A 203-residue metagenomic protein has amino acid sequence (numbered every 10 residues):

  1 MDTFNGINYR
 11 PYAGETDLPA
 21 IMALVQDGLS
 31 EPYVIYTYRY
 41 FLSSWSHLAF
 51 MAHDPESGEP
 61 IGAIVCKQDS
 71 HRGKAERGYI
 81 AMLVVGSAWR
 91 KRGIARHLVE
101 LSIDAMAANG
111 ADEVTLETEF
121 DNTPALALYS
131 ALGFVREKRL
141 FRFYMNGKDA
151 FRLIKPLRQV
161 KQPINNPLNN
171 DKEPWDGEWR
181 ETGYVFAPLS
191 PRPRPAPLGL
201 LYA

Functional and structural regions predicted by a protein language model:
D2-N5, P11-A88, V99-N109, P156-R158 (+1 more regions): Acetyl-CoA-dependent GNAT
H71-R72, L140-Y144: Short proline/glycine-enriched turn/loop segments at secondary-structure junctions
E76, D149-F151: Residues on conserved beta-strands of the protein kinase catalytic domain
V85-D104, T123, A127-A131: Conserved acetyl-CoA-binding loop-helix of GNAT-fold acetyltransferases
M106-E117, L140: Conserved GNAT acetyl-CoA-binding A-motif
L116-A125, R142-G147: Conserved beta-strand-loop-alpha-helix junction that forms the acyl-donor binding cleft
Y129-S130, F134, L153: Conserved active-site tyrosine of GNAT-family acetyltransferases
